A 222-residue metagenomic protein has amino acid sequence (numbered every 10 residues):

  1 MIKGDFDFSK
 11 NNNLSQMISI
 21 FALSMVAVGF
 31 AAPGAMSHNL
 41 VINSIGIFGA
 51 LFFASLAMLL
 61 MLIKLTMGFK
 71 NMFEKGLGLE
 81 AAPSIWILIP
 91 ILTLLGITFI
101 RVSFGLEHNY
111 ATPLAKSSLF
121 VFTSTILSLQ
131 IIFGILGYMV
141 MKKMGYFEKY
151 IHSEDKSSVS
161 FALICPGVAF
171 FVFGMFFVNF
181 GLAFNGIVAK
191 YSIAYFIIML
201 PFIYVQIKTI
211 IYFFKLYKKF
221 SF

Functional and structural regions predicted by a protein language model:
M1-N13, A32-S44, K64-S84, R101-F120 (+3 more regions): Juxtamembrane membrane-water interface segments of multi-pass membrane proteins, especially cytoplasmic-side
S15-A31, L51-T66, S84-R101, T125-G134 (+1 more regions): Alpha-helical transmembrane segments of multi-pass integral membrane proteins
I45-A54, L114-S128: Short aromatic-rich membrane-water interface segments that cap or initiate transmembrane helices in multi-pass membrane
S124-I131, I187-I207: Small-residue-rich transmembrane alpha-helices that serve as helix-helix interface/gating elements in multipass
